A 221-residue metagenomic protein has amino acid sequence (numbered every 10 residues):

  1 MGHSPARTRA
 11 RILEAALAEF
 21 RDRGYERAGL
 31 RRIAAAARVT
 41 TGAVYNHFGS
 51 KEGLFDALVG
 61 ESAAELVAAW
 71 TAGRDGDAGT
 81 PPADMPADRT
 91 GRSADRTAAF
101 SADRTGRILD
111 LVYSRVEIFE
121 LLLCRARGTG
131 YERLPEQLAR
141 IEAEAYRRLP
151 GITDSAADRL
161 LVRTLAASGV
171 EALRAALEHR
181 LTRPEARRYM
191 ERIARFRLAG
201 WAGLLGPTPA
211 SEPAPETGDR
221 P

Functional and structural regions predicted by a protein language model:
M1-A6, D77-T90, T153, P209-P221: N-terminal intrinsically disordered/low-complexity leader segments
R11, A15, E19-G53, A57: Helix-turn-helix
A15-D22, E65-D77, I118, S168-H179: Solvent-exposed, amphipathic alpha-helical segments
D56-S62, Y131-L134: Alpha-helical DNA-contacting segments of helix-turn-helix folds
L58-R104: Amphipathic alpha-helical linker/stalk segments
R107-L111, R127-T153, R159-A167: Amphipathic alpha-helical packing segments from all-alpha helical-bundle domains
S114, A143-R148, V162-P221: C-terminal peripheral helix-coil segments that are non-catalytic and often amphipathic
E120-L122: Short, hydrophobic secondary-structure boundary micro-motifs
